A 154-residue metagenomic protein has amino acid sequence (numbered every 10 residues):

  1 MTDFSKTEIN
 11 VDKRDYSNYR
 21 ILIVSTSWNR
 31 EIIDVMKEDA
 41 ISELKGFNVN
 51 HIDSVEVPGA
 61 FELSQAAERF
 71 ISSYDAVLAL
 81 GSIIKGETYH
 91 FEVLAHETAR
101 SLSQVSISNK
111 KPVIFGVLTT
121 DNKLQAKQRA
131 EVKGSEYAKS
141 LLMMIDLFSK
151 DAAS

Functional and structural regions predicted by a protein language model:
M1-S17, V132-S135, L147: N-terminal presequence-like segments and the immediate start of the first folded domain
V11-S54: Glycine-rich phosphate/diphosphate-binding loop of Rossmann-like nucleotide-binding domains
Y16, E31, V35, D39 (+5 more regions): Conserved active-site and cofactor/substrate-binding residues in soluble primary-metabolism enzymes
S27-W28, V57, S82-I83, L118-D121: Short, ordered loop/turn segments at secondary-structure junctions
E43-S72: Active-site rim loops that border cofactor/substrate pockets in soluble metabolic enzymes
S54, A76-L80, P112-L118: Short beta-strand segments at enzyme active-site cores
Q65-S101: Glycine-rich phosphate-binding loop
F91-E92, H96-S154: C-terminal binding/interaction regions
